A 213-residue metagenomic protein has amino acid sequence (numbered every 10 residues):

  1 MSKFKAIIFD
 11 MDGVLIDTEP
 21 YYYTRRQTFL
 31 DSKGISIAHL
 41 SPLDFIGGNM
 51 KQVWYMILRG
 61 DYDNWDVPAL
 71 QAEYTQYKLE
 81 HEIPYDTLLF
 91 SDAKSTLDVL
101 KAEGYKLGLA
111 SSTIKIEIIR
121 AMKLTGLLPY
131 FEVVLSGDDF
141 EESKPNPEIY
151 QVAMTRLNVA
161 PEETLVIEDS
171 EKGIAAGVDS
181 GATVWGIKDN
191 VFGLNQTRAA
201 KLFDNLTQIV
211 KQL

Functional and structural regions predicted by a protein language model:
M1-K5, D98-K101, I114-L213: Asp-based, Mg2+/Mn2+-dependent phosphohydrolase catalytic module
S2-V99, E103, L128: N-terminal helical cap/lid subdomain that shapes the substrate entry/recognition surface in HAD-like hydrolases
L15, L89, L107, S111 (+2 more regions): Conserved SAM-binding loop
D17-T18, F45-I46, L109-A110, E168 (+1 more regions): Small/polar loops that bind or transfer phosphate-bearing groups
P20, S111, R120: Conserved catalytic-core motifs of eukaryotic protein kinase domains, centered on the activation segment
R26-Q27, L79-H81, L107-L109, G137-D139 (+1 more regions): N-terminal start-of-chain detector that recognizes signal peptides and the immediate post-cleavage beginning
S36, K106, T183: Residue-level detector of anion-binding/catalytic polar loops
